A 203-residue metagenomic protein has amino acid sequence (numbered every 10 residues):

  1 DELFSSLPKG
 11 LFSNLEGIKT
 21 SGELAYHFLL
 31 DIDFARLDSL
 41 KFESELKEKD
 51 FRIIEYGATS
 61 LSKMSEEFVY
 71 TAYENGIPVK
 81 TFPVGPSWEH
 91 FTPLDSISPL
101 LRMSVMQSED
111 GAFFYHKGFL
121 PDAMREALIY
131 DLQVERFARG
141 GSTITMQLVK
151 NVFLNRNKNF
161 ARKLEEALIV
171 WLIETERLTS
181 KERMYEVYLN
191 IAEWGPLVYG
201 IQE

Functional and structural regions predicted by a protein language model:
D1-E203: Juxtamembrane regions of bacterial inner-membrane/periplasmic proteins, predominantly the peptidoglycan biogenesis
